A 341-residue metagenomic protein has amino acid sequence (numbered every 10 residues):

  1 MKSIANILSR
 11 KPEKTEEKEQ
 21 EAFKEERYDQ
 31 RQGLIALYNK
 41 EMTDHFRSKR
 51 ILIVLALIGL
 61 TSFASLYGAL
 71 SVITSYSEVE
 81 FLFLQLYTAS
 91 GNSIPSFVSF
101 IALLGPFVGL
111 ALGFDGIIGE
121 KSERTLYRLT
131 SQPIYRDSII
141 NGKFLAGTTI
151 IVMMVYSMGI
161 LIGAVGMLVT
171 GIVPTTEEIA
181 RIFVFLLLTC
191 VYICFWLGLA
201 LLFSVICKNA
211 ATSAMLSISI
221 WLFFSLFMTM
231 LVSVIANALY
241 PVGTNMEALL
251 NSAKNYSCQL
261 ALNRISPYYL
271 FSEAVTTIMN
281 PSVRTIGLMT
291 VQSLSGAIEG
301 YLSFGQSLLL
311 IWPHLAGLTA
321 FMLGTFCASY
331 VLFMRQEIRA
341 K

Functional and structural regions predicted by a protein language model:
K2-G59, M334-I338: Aromatic- and glycine-rich beta-strand/loop motifs that create alpha-glucan
S3-A5, S71-Y76, F83-Y87, L226-L323 (+1 more regions): Terminal transmembrane helical anchor/hairpin motif
Q20-E26, A64-L70, L84-I101, A146-I206 (+1 more regions): Secretory targeting signals
Y38, F114-T149: Helix-loop-helix units of permease transmembrane domains in multi-pass membrane transporters, especially ABC
N39-I58, N141-T148, A210-I218: Alpha-helical transmembrane segments and their helix-start/interface "positive-inside/aromatic belt" motifs in integral
L57, S93-G119, I151: Long, hydrophobic alpha-helical segments
G109-G113, L161, L199, A328-S329: Hydrophobic/aromatic residues in alpha-helical transmembrane segments
C190-M228, S233, N237: A structural motif at transmembrane helix-loop-helix junctions in multipass membrane proteins
